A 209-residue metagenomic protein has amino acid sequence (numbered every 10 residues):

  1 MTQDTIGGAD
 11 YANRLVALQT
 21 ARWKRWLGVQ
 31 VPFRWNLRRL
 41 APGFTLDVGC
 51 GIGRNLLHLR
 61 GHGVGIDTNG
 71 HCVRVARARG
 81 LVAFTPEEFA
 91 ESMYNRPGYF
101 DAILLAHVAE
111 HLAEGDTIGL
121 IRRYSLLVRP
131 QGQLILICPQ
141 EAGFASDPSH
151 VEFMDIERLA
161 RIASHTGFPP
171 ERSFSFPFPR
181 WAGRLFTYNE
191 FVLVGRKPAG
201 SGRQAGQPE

Functional and structural regions predicted by a protein language model:
M1-L104, D116-I121, F174, N189-V192 (+1 more regions): Conserved N-terminal segment of class I S-adenosyl-L-methionine
H107-H111: Short catalytic micro-motifs in class I SAM-dependent methyltransferases
I118-P130: A short glycine-rich, Lys/Arg-flanked "PGG" loop and its adjoining helix->strand segment in the class I
Q131-P139: Conserved beta-strand signature within the Rossmann-like core of class I S-adenosyl-L-methionine
G143-R158: Acceptor-substrate binding/catalytic loop of class I
V151, T187-V194: Short hydrophobic/aromatic beta-strand or adjacent loop that forms the aromatic wall/cage of a ligand/substrate-binding
I162, R180-L185: Short proline/glycine-enriched turn/loop segments at secondary-structure junctions
F168-P179: Conserved S-adenosyl-L-methionine
